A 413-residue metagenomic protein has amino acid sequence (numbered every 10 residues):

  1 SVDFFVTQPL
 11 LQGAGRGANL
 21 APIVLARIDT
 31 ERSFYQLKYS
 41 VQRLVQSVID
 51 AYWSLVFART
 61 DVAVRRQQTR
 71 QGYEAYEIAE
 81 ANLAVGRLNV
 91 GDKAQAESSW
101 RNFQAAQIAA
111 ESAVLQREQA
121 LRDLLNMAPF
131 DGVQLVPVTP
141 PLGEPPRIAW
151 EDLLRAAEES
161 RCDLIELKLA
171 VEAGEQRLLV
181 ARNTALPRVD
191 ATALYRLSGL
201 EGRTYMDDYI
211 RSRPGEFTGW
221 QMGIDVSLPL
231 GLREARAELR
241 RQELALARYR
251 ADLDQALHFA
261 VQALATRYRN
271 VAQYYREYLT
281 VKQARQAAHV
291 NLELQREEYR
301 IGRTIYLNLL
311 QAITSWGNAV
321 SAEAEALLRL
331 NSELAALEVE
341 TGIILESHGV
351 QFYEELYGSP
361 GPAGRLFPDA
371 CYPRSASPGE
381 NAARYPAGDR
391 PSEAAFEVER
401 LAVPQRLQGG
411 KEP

Functional and structural regions predicted by a protein language model:
V2-V6, L153, T218-V226: Hydrophobic, lipid-facing positions within transmembrane beta-strands of outer-membrane proteins
F4-V6, V189-A193: Membrane-embedded beta-strand positions of outer-membrane beta-barrel proteins
L10, L125, Y195-G199, L228-L232 (+1 more regions): Transmembrane beta-strands of outer-membrane beta-barrel pores
L11-Q42, A63-R70, G91-Q95, E159 (+5 more regions): Sec/SRP-type N-terminal targeting helices
Y35-L153, N270, Y274-E277, N291-E297 (+3 more regions): Periplasmic alpha-helical coiled-coil/stalk elements that build and connect Gram-negative outer-membrane
L121, A128-G132, V136-P145, W150 (+3 more regions): Acidic, low-complexity, intrinsically disordered peripheral segments
L125, D131-G132, R177-R182, V189 (+1 more regions): Coiled-coil termination/hinge junctions
I305-G317, E346-E355: Short histidine
